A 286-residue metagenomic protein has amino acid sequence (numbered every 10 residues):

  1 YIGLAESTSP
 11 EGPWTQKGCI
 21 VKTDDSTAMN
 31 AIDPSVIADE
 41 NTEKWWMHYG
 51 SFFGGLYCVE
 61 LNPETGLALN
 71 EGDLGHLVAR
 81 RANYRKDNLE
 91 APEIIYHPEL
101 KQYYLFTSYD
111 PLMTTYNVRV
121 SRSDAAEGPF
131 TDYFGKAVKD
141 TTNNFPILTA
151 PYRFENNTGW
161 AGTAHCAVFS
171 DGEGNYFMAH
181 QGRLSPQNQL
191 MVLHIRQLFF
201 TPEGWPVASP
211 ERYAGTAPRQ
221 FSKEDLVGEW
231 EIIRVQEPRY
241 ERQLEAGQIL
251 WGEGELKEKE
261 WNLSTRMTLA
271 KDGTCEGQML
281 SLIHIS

Functional and structural regions predicted by a protein language model:
Y1-S286: Carbohydrate-active catalytic/glycan-binding domains of CAZyme proteins, especially the secreted or lumenal ectodomains
